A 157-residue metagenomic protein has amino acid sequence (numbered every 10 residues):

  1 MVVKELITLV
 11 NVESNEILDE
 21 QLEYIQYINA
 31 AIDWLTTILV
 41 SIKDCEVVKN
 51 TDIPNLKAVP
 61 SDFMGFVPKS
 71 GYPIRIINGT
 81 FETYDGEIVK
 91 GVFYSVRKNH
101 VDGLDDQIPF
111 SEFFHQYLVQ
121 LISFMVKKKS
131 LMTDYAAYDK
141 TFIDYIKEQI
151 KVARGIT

Functional and structural regions predicted by a protein language model:
M1-T157: Glycine-enriched, solvent-exposed interface loops adjoining structured elements
